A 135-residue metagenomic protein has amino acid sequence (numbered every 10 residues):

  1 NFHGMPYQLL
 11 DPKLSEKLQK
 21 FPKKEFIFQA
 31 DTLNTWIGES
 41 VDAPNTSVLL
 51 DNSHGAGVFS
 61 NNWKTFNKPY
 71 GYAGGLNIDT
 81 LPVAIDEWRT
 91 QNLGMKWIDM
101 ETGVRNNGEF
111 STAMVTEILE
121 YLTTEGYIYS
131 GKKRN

Functional and structural regions predicted by a protein language model:
N1-G71, N77-T80: Conserved anion-binding
N1-P6, N52-F59, Y72-A73, N77-I78 (+1 more regions): Glycine-rich phosphate-binding active-site loops on the catalytic face of alpha/beta enzymes
E16-I27, A43-N45, K68, T90-K96 (+1 more regions): Structural alpha-beta junctions
I27-L33, D51-S53, I98-R105, K132-N135: A generic structural motif
A84: Conserved, mostly hydrophobic/aromatic
